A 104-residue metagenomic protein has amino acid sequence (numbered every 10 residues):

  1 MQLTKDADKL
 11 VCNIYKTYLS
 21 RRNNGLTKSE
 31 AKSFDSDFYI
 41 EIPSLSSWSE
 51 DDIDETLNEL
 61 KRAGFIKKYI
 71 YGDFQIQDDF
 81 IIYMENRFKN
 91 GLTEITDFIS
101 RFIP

Functional and structural regions predicted by a protein language model:
M1-K28: Short alpha-helical segments that sit at the start of domains
L10-N13, T56, F98: Charge-rich, solvent-exposed alpha-helical interaction surfaces
L19-R22, I40-I42, E94: A composition-biased, non-transmembrane "mature-region" signal
S29-E50: Short helix-coil junctions and helix-kink-helix linkers
S46-A63: Short amphipathic alpha-helical interaction segments
I70-F74: Short, Lys/Arg-rich nucleic-acid/phosphate-binding segment
I81-P104: Short, amphipathic alpha-helical interaction segments positioned at domain boundaries
